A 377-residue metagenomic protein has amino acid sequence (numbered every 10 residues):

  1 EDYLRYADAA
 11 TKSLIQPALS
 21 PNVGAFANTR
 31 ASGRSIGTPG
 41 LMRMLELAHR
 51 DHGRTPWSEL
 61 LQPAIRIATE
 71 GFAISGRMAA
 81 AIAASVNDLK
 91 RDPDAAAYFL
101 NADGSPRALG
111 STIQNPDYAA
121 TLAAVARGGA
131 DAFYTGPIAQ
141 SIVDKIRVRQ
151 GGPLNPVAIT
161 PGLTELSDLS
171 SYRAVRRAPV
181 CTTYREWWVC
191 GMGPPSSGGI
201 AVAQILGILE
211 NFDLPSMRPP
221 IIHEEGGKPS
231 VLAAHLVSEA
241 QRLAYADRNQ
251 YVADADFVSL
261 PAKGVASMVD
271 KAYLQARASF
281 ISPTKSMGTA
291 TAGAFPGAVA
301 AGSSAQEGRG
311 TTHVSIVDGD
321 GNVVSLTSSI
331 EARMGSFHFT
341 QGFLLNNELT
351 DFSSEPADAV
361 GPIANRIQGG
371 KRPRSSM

Functional and structural regions predicted by a protein language model:
E1-A9, R149-E165, V317, N322-M377: Active-site rim segments in enzyme catalytic domains, especially the processed small/beta chain of N-terminal
E1-G128, F133-T135, Q140-V189, G193 (+1 more regions): Noncatalytic scaffold domains of N-terminal-nucleophile
G37, F99, C181-T183, W188-M192 (+5 more regions): Structural recognition of the beta-strand scaffold that forms the well-ordered cores of secreted hydrolase catalytic
P116-Q150, P156-T160, F295-G342: Feature captures eukaryotic membrane-trafficking machinery centered on endolysosomal pathways and lysosome-related
G162, L214-S329: Internal maturation/activation junctions in enzymes
V175-R176, G308-T311, M377: Short, small/polar residue-rich loop motifs at catalytic or cofactor-binding pockets
P195-S196, I330: A generic structural motif
Q204: Protein kinase glycine-rich loop
